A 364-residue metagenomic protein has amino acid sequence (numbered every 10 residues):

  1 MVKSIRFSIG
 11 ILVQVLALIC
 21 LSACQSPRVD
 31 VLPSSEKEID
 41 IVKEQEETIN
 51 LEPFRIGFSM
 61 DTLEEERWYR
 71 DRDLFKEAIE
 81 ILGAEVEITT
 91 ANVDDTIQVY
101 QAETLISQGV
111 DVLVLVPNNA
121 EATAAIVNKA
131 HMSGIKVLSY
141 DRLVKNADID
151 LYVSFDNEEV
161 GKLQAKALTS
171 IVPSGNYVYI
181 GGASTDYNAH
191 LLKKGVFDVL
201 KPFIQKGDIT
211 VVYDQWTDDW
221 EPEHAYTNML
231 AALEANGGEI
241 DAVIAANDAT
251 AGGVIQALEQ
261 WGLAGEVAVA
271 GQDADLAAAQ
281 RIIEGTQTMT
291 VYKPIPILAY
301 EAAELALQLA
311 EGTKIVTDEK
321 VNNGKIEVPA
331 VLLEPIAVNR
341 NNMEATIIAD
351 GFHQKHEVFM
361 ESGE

Functional and structural regions predicted by a protein language model:
V2-L12: Bacterial N-terminal signal peptides that target proteins for export
V13-L18: Hydrophobic helical h-region of N-terminal Sec-dependent signal peptides in bacterial secretory/periplasmic proteins
I19-A23: C-terminal motif of bacterial Sec signal peptides marking the signal peptidase cleavage site
Q25-E364: A residue-level marker of the well-folded mature domains of exported/periplasmic proteins
